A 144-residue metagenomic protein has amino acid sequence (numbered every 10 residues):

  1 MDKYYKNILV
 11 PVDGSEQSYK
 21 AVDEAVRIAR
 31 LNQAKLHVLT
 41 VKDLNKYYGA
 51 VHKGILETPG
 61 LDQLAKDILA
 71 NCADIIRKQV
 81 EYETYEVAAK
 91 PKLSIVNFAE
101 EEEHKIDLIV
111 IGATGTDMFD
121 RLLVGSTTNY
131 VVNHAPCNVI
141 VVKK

Functional and structural regions predicted by a protein language model:
D2-H52, I75: Small/aliphatic-rich secondary-structure junction motif
A21, Y48-V51, S94-N97, R121-L123: Short, well-ordered secondary-structure micro-motifs
L39, E83-V87, I140: General small-molecule cofactor/ligand-binding pocket signal
K42, E86-K90, T114: Short beta->alpha linker loops
K53-E57, E101-E102: Short, hinge-like loop/turn segments at secondary-structure boundaries
I55-D67: A short acidic, glycine-rich active-site loop that binds or catalyzes chemistry on phosphate/adenosine moieties
I75-I109: Structural beta-alpha unit
E102-K144: Gly/Ser-rich helix-loop-strand patches that form or flank binding pockets for ribonucleotide-derived cofactors
